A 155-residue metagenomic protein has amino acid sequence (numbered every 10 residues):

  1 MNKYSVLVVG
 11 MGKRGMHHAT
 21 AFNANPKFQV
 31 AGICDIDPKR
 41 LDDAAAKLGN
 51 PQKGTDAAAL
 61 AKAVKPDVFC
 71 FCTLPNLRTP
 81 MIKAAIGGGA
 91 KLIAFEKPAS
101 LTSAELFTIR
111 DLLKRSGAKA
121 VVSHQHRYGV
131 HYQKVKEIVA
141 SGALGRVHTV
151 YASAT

Functional and structural regions predicted by a protein language model:
M1-L48: N-terminal Rossmann-like dinucleotide-binding module
N2-Y4, K91, A118, H148: Nucleotide donor/acceptor-binding cores
R14, S123-R127, V139-T155: NAD(P)-dependent dehydrogenases' Rossmann-like dinucleotide-binding region
A31, P51, D67, K91 (+1 more regions): Conserved acidic residues
A44-N50, T108, L112-L113: Short, conserved SAM-binding/catalytic segment of Class I S-adenosyl-L-methionine-dependent methyltransferases
N50-A57: Conserved SAM-binding strand-loop segment of SAM-dependent methyltransferases
A61-A63, D67-V68, L74, T79-R127 (+1 more regions): Beta-strand-loop-alpha-helix segment that lines the small-molecule cofactor/substrate pocket of alpha/beta enzymes
